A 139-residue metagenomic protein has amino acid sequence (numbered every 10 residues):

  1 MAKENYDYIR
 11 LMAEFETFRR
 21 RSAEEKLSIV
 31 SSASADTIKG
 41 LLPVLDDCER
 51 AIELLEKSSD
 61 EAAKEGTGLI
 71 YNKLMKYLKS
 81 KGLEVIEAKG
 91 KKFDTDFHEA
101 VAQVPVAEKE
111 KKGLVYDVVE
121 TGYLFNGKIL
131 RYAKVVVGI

Functional and structural regions predicted by a protein language model:
A2-D96: Charge-dense, E/K-rich amphipathic alpha-helical interfaces
A63-K64, K109-K112: Allosteric regulatory "coupling" segments in signal-transduction proteins
G90-K92, E108-E110, V118: Short, conserved loop-to-beta-strand elements that form functional interface hotspots
T95-E110: Non-DNA-binding regulatory cores of transcription-related proteins, predominantly C-terminal effector-binding
L114-I139: A hydrophobic membrane-anchoring alpha-helix module
